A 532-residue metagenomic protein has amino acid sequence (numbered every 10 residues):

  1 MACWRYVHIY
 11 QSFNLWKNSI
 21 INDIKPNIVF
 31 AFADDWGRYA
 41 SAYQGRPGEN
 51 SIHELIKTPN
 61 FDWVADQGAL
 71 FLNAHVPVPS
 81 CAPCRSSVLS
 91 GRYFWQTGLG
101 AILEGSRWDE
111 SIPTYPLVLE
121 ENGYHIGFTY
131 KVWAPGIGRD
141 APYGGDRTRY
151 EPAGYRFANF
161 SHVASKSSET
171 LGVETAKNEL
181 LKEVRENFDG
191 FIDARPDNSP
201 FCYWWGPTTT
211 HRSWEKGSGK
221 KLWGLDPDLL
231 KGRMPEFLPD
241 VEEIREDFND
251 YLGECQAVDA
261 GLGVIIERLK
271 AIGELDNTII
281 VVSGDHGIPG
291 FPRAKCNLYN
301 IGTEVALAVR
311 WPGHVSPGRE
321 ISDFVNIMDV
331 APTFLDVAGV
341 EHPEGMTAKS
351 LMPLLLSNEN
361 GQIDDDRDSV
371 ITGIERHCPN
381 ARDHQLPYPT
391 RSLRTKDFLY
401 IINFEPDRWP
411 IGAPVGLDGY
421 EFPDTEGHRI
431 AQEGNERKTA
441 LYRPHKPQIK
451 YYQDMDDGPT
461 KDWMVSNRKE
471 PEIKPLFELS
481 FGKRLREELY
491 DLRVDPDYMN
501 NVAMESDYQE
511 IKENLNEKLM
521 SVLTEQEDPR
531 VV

Functional and structural regions predicted by a protein language model:
M1-E488, P496-T524, D528-V531: Formylglycine-dependent sulfatase
D491: A contiguous binding-surface segment within folded domains or other stable secondary-structure elements
